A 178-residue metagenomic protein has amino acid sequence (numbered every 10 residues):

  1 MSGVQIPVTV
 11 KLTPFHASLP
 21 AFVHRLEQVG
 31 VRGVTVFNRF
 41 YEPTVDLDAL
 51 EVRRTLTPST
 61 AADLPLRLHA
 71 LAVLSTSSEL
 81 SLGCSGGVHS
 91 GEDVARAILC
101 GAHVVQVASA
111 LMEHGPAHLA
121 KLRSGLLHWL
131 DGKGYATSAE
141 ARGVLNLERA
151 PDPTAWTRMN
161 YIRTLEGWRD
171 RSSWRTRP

Functional and structural regions predicted by a protein language model:
M1-G83, H89-V105, P151-P178: Alpha/beta enzyme core
Y41, H114, E148: The DNA-recognition helices of helix-turn-helix-type DNA-binding domains
V45-T60, M112-Y135: C-terminal helical cap(s) of enzyme catalytic domains, especially alpha/beta-barrels
A72, A95, L99, A117-L127 (+2 more regions): A generic structural signal for well-ordered alpha-helical surface patches
S85-G86, H114: Small/polar loops that bind or transfer phosphate-bearing groups
V88-H89, A110: Gly/Ser/Thr-rich beta-alpha loop segments that engage phosphate groups in nucleotides
V104-H114: Helical hairpin unit composed of two closely spaced alpha helices linked by a short loop
H128-W168: Charged C-terminal helix
